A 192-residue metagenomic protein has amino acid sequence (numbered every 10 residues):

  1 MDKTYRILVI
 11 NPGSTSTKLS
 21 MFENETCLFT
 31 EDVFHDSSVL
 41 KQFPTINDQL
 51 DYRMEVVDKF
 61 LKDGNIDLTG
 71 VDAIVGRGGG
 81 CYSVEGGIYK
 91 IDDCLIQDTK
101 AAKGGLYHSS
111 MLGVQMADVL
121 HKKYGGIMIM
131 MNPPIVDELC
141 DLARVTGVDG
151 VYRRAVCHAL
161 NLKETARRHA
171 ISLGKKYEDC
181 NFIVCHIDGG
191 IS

Functional and structural regions predicted by a protein language model:
R6-I10, V71-V75, N181-H186: Short glycine-aspartate micro-motif
I7-D48: Short glycine-rich, Thr/Ser-proximal phosphate-binding strand/loop in the N-terminal lobe of ATP-dependent enzymes
G13-K18, G79-Y82, I135-V136, H186-I191: Gly/Ser/Thr-rich loops at beta-strand to alpha-helix junctions that form or flank small-molecule/cofactor-binding
V33-V75: Conserved active-site "lid/cap" helical segment
Q42-I46, Q97-G105, G150-R154: Short, basic, glycine/proline-bearing loop/turn elements
Q49-E55, G105-L112: Glycine-rich anion/phosphate-binding loops
G64-S109, I135-T146: Short beta-strand-loop/turn "lid" adjacent to the catalytic site in phosphate-handling enzymes
S110-V114, D118-S192: Phosphate-binding/catalytic loop of phosphoryl-transfer enzymes
